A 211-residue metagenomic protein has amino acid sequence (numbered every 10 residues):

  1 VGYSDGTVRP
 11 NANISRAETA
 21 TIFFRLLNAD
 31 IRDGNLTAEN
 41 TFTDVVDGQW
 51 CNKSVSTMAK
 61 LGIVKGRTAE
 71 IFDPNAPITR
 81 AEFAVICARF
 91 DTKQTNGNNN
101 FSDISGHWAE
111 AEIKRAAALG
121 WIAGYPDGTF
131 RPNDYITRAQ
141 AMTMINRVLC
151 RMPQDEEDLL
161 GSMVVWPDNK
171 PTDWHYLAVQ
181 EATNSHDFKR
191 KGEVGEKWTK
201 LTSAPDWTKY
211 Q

Functional and structural regions predicted by a protein language model:
V1-A17, F24-N52, L61-A81, R89-A111 (+3 more regions): Feature responds to low-complexity, polar/acidic, surface-exposed segments characteristic of secreted/exported proteins
V85, K114: C-type cytochrome heme c attachment motif
A139-I145: Alpha-helical segment that forms one wall of the substrate-binding/catalytic cleft in peptidoglycan-active domains
